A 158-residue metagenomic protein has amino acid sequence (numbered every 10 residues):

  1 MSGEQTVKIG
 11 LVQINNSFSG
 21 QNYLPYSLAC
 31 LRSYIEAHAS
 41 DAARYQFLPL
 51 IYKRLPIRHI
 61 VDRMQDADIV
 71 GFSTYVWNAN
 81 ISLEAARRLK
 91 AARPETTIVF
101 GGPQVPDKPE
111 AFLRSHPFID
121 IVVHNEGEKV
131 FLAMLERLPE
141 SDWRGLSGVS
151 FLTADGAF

Functional and structural regions predicted by a protein language model:
M1-L11, C30, I35-A43: N-terminal subdomain of nucleotide-sugar transferases
E4, F18, M134-L135: Short secondary-structure boundary micro-motifs
V7-G20, I69: Nucleotide-activated donor-dependent transferases that construct or modify glycoconjugates
K8, Y34, R44-F158: Glycine-rich beta-alpha loop elements in corrinoid/cobalamin-binding modules across cobalamin-dependent enzymes
I14-N15, P25, P94, L152: Proline-rich low-complexity regions
S17-A29: Glycine- and acidic-residue-enriched helix-capping/strand-helix junction motifs
S19, H38-S40, V105: Short linear sequence motifs
